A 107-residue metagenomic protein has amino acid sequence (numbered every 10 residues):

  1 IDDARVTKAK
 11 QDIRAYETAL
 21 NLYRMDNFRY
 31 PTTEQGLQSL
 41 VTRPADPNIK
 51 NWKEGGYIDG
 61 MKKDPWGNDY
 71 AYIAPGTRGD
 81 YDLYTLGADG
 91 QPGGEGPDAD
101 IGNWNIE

Functional and structural regions predicted by a protein language model:
D2-T7, T18-N21, D26-N27, E34 (+4 more regions): Short, surface-exposed interaction loops/tails
F28-R29, D46: A general boundary/transition motif marking the beginning of the first structured unit of a protein
P31-T33, I49-K50: Short, hydrophobic secondary-structure boundary micro-motifs
V41-N51: Short, basic/aromatic beta-hairpin or loop at an interaction surface
